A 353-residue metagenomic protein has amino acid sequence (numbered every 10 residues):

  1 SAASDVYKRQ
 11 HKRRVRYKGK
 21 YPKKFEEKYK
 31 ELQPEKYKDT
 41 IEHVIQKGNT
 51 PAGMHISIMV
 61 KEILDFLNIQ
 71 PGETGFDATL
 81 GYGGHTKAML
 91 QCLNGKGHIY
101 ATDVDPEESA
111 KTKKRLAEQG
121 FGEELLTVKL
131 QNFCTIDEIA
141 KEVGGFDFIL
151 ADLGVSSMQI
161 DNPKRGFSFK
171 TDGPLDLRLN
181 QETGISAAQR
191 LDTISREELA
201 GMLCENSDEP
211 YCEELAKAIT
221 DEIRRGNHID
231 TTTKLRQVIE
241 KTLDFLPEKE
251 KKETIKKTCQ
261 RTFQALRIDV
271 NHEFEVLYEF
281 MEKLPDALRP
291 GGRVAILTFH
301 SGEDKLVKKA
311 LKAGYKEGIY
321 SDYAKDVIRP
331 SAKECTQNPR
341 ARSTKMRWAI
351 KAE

Functional and structural regions predicted by a protein language model:
S4-E353: S-adenosyl-L-methionine-dependent methyltransferase catalytic core, i.e., the SAM/SAH-binding region
